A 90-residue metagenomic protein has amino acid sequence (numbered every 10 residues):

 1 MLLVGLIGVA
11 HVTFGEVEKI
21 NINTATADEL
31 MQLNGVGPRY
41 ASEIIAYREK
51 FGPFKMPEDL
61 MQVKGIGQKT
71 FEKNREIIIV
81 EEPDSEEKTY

Functional and structural regions predicted by a protein language model:
M1-G15: Classic N-terminal secretory signal peptides
I7-A10, F54, K69: Compositionally biased, intrinsically disordered low-complexity regions
F14-N34, A46-Q62, E72-K73, I77-P83 (+1 more regions): Extended, structured, electrostatic nucleic-acid-contact surfaces
